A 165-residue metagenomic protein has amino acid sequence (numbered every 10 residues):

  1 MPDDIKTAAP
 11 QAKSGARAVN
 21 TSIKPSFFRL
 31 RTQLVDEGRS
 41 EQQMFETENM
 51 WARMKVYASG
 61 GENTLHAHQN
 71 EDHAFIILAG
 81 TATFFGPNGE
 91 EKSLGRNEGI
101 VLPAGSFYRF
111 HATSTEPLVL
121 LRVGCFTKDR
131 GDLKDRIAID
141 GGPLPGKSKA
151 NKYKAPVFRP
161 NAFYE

Functional and structural regions predicted by a protein language model:
M1-M54, T64-L65, D135-E165: A short, N-terminal "cap"/entry segment at the start of jelly-roll beta-barrel domains of the cupin/DSBH fold
S40-W51, S59-A74, N88, L94: A short beta-loop-beta micro-motif enriched in histidine and acidic residues
K55, A74, N97-E98, Y108: Hydrophobic/aromatic beta-strand elements that line small-molecule binding cavities or substrate pockets in beta-rich
V56-A58, A67-F84, V123-F126: Short, conserved beta-strand element in jelly-roll/cupin
A74, V101, T115-L133: A short hydrophobic beta-strand segment most commonly corresponding to one strand of the jelly-roll/cupin
N88-G105: Short acidic-glycine-tyrosine-enriched beta hairpin
F110-T113: Asparagine-centered strand-capping/turn motif at beta-strand->loop junctions
